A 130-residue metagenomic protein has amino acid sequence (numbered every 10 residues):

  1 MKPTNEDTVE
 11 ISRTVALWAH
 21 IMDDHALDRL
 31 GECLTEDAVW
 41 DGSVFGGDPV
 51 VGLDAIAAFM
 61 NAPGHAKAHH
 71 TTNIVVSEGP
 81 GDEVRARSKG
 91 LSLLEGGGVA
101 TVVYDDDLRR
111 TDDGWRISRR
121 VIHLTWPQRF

Functional and structural regions predicted by a protein language model:
M1-D24, D28, E32, E36: Short, low-complexity N-terminal intrinsically disordered segments enriched in polar/charged residues
K2-P3, V15, D41, N61 (+1 more regions): Residue-level detector of alpha-helix boundaries and kinks
T4-D7, F45, P49, G97: Alpha-helix initiation/capping motif
L27-S88: A solvent-exposed, acidic/Ser-Thr-rich amphipathic alpha-helical stretch
N61-F130: A beta-strand edge to alpha-helix "cap/lid" segment located at domain peripheries
